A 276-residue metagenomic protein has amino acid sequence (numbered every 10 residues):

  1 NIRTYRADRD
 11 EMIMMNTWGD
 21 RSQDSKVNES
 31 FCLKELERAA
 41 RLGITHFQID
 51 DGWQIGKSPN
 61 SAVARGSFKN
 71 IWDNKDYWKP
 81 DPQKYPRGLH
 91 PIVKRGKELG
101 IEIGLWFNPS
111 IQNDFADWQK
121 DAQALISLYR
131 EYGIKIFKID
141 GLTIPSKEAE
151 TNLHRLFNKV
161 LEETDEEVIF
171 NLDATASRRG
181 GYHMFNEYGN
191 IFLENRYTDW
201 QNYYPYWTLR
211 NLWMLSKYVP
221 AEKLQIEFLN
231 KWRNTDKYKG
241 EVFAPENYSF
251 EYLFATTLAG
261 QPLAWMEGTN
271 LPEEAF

Functional and structural regions predicted by a protein language model:
N1-Y5, F243-A244: Beta-strand-rich recognition/accessory modules
R3-D8, F170: Acidic/polar, glycine-enriched structural segments that form the non-catalytic walls/loops of the carbohydrate-binding
R3-T4, E37, S127, V160: Short, flexible, glycine/charge-rich loop motifs used to bind or transfer phosphoryl groups or to couple energy/partner
D10-I136, G141-K147: Aromatic-lined carbohydrate-binding/catalytic grooves of carbohydrate-active enzymes
F31-L33, A62-R65, Q119-D121, N152 (+3 more regions): Generic alpha-helical propensity signal that fires on short helical segments and nearby coil/disordered stretches
C32, Y85, L89, R130 (+3 more regions): Active-site-proximal structural scaffolding
D117-E187: Hydrophobic, well-ordered secondary-structure scaffolds
F157-F276: Active-site-proximal substrate-binding groove within the catalytic cores of carbohydrate-active enzymes
